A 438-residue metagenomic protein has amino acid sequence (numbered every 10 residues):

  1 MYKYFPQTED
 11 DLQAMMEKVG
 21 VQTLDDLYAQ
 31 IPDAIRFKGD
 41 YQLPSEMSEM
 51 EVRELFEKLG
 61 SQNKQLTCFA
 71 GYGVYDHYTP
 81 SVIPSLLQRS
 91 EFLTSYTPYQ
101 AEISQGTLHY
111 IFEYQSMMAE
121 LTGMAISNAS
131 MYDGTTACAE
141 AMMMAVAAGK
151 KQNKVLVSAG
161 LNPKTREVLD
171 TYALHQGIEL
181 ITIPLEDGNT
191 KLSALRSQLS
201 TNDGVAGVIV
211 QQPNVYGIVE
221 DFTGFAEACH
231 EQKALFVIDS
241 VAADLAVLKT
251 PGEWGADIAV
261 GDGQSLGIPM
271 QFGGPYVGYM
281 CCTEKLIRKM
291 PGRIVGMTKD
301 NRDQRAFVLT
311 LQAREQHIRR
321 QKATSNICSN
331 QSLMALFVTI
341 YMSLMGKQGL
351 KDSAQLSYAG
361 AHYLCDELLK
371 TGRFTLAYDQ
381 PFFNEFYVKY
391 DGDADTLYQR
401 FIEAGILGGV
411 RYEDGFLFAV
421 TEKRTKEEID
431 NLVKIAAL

Functional and structural regions predicted by a protein language model:
M1-K38: Compact, charge-rich alpha-helical regulatory domains located at protein termini
Y2-F5, E17, Q42-E46, S104 (+16 more regions): Hydrophobic alpha-helical scaffolding
D33-E113: N-terminal entrance/gating region of PLP-dependent enzymes' catalytic architecture
S90-A101, A119-M124, K150-Q152, A173-I181 (+4 more regions): Gly-rich Lys/Arg/Thr-decorated short loops/hinges at beta-loop-alpha junctions or inter-strand turns that position
Q100-I103, E120-A139: Short loop-beta-helix segment that forms the pyridoxal 5′-phosphate
G106, T136-Q304, R373, V388 (+4 more regions): Conserved PLP-enzyme active-site core in the AAT-like
L266-G372, L376-D379: Active-site C-terminal subdomain of aminotransferase-like
Q348-L432: Conserved C-terminal alpha-helix-loop-beta "cap" of PLP-dependent enzymes that closes/shapes the active-site mouth
